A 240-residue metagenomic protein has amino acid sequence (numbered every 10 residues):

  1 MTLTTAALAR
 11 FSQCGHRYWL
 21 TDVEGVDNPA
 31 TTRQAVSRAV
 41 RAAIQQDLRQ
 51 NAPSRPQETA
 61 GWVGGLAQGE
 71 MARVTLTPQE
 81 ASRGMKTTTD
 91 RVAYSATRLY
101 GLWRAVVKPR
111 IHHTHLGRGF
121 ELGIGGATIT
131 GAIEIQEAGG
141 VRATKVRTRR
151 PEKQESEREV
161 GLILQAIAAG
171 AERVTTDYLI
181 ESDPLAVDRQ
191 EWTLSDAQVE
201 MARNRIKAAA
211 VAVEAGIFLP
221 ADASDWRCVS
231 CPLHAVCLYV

Functional and structural regions predicted by a protein language model:
L3, G125, E152-S156, A168-V240: Metal-dependent nuclease catalytic regions and adjoining charged, substrate-binding loops involved in nucleic-acid end
T4, S12-Q13, T128-A132: Short, flexible loop/turn motifs enriched in small residues
L8-P56, A60, G64, Q68 (+2 more regions): Nuclease catalytic cores
C14, V40-R41, I135, Q165 (+2 more regions): A residue-level signal for conserved active-site and pocket-lining positions in enzyme catalytic cores
G15-N28, A72-E80, G140-T144, R205-A215: Short amphipathic alpha-helical segments and their helix-coil junctions
T32, V36, E157-G161, A202: Hydrophobic (often cysteine-bearing) scaffold residues that line and stabilize catalytic clefts of nucleotide/cofactor
A43-G119: A non-catalytic, helix-rich entry segment at domain boundaries
H115-L164, A168-A169, R205: Non-catalytic protein-protein interaction segments used by genome-maintenance enzymes to assemble and couple activities
